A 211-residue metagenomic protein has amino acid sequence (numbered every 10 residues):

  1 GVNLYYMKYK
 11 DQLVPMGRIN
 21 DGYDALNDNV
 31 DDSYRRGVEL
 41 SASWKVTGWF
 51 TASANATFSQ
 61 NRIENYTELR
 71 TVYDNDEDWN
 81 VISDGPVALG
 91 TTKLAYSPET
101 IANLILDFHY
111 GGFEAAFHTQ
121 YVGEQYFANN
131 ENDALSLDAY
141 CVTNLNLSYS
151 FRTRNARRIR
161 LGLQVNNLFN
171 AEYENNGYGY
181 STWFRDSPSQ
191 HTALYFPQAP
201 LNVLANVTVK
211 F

Functional and structural regions predicted by a protein language model:
N3, E131-L137, S148, A193: Short, glycine/charged-rich beta-strand-loop motifs at protein surfaces that mediate ligand recognition and catalysis
N3-Y5, Q164-V165: A secondary-structure boundary/capping signal
L4-K10, L26-N129: Gram-negative outer-membrane beta-barrel transporters
M16-L26, N65-D78, V122-G123, N132-D138 (+1 more regions): Flexible, surface-exposed loop regions and adjacent strand-edge segments of Gram-negative outer-membrane beta-barrel
Y34-R36, P98-A102, A139-T143, R157 (+1 more regions): Residues that define the transmembrane beta-barrel architecture of outer-membrane proteins
T47, T51-S53, T57, L135-L147 (+2 more regions): Conserved long hydrophobic alpha-helices within structured protein cores
G90-K93, D133, Q190-L194: Short, P/G- and charge-enriched loop/turn segments at secondary-structure junctions
Y121-F127, Y149-F211: C-terminal beta-signal and adjacent terminal beta-strands/loops of Gram-negative outer-membrane beta-barrel proteins
